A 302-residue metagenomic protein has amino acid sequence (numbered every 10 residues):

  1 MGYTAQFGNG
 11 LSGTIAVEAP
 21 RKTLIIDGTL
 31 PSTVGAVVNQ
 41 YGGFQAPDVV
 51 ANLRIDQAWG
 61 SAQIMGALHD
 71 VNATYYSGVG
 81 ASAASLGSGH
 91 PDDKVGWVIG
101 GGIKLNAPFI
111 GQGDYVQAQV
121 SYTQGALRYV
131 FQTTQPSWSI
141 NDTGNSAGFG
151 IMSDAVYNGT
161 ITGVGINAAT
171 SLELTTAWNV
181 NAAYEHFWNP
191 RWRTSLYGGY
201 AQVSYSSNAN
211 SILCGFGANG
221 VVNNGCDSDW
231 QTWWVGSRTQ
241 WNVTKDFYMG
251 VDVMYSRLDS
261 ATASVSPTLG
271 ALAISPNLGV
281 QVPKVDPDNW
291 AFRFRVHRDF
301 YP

Functional and structural regions predicted by a protein language model:
M1-A5, A51-I55, G101-L105, A182-H186 (+2 more regions): Residues on the lipid-exposed face of transmembrane beta-strands in outer-membrane beta-barrel proteins
M1-W97: Aromatic- and glycine-enriched pocket-lining scaffold segments that form the walls of small-molecule binding clefts
N9-G13, V49, A58-A62, I110-V116 (+3 more regions): Outer-envelope beta-barrel architecture signal
E18-P20, D56, A67-H69, S121-T123 (+3 more regions): Outer-membrane beta-barrel pore domains and translocons
S61-W233: Detector for outer-membrane/organellar transmembrane beta-barrel domains, recognizing the amphipathic beta-strand
A118, S237-T239, K245, M249-V253: Conserved beta-strand->loop/alpha-helix structural units within folded catalytic cores of enzymes with alpha/beta
K245-D246, V253-S275: C-terminal beta-signal and adjacent terminal beta-strands/loops of Gram-negative outer-membrane beta-barrel proteins
K284-P302: Outer-membrane beta-barrel "beta-signal"
